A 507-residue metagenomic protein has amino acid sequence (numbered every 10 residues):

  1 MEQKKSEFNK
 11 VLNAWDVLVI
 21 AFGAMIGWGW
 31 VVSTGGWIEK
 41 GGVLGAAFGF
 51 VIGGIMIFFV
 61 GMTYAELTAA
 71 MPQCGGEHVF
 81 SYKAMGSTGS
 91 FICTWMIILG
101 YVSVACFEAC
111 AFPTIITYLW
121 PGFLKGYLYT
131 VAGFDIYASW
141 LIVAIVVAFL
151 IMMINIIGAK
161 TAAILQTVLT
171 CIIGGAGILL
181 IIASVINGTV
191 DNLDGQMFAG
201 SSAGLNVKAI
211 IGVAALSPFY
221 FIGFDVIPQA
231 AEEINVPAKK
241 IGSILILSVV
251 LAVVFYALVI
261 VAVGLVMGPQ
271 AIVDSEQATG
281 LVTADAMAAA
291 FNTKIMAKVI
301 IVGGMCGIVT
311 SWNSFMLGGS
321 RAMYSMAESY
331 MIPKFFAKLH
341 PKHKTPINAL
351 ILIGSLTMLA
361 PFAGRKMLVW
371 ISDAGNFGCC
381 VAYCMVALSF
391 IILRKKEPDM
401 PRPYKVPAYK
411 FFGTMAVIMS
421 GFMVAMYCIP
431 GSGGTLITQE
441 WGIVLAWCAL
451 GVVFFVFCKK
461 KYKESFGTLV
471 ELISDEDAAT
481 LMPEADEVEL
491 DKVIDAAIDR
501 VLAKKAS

Functional and structural regions predicted by a protein language model:
M1-L12, F390-F411, G433-S507: Terminal cytosolic tails of multi-pass membrane transporters, especially the segment immediately following the final
Q3-N9, K40, A47, F123-S139 (+1 more regions): Helix-loop-helix junctions that connect adjacent transmembrane segments in multi-pass membrane transporters
N9, S33-F134, S139, S248-L251 (+2 more regions): Extracellular loop-to-transmembrane helix junctions
K10-A21, A47, G86-G100, A144-I145 (+5 more regions): Select transmembrane alpha-helical segments in multipass membrane proteins
G36-G42, A46, C110-A111, W120 (+6 more regions): Transmembrane helix-loop boundary segments of multi-pass membrane transporters
V79-S81, G86, Y118-K125, Y129 (+4 more regions): TM-loop-TM module centered on a large, flexible mid-protein loop between adjacent transmembrane helices in multi-pass
M96-T114, F221, V226-I234, K294-K334 (+1 more regions): Membrane-helix boundary/coupling elements in multi-pass transport proteins
S139-V190, L245-V250, S372-M385, F411-M415 (+1 more regions): Membrane-interface loop-to-helix entry segments
